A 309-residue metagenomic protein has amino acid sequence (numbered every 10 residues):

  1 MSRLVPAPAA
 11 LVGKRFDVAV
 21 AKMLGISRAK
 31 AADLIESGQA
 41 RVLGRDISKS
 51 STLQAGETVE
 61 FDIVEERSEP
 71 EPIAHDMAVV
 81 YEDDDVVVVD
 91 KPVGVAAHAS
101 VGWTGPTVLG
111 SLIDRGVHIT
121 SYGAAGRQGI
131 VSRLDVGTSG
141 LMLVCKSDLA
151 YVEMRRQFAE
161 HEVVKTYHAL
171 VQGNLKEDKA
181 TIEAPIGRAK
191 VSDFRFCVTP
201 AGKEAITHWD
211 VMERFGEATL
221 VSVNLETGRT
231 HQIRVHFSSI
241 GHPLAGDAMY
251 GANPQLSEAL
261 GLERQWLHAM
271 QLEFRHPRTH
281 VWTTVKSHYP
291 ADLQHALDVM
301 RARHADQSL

Functional and structural regions predicted by a protein language model:
M1-D33, V191, P200-I206, E213-G216 (+2 more regions): Pseudouridine synthases involved in rRNA/tRNA modification
M1-K190, Y289-R303, Q307-S308: RNA pseudouridine synthases
G44-D46, G216-E217, V221-N224: Short histidine-centered loop motifs in beta-beta connectors
S48-T52, S222, R264: Short, surface-exposed secondary-structure edge patches
I73-H75, D84, G126-R127, D178 (+5 more regions): Short beta-strand or tight-loop elements that sit immediately N-terminal to catalytic metal-binding acidic residues
V79, V171, H208-V211, L244: Conserved hydrophobic positions within beta-strands
M154, R229-F237: Short beta-strand segments enriched for Tyr within beta-sheet-rich domains, predominantly fibronectin type III
